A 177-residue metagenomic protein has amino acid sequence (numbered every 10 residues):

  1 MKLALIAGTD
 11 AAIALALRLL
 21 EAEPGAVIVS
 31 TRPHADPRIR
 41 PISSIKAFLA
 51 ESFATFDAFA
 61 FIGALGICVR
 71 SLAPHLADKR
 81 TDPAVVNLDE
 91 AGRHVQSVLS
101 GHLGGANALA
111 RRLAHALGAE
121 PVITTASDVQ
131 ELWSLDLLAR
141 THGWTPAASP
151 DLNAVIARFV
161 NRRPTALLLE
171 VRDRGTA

Functional and structural regions predicted by a protein language model:
M1-K2, P24, T55-A58, R80-A84 (+3 more regions): Short coil/turn connectors at secondary-structure junctions
M1-P33: N-terminal basic/disordered segments at the start of proteins
L5-A14, I62-R70, K79, A91-H94 (+3 more regions): Gly/Ser/Thr-rich loops at beta-strand to alpha-helix junctions that form or flank small-molecule/cofactor-binding
R18-P24, P74-R80, L103, L138-A139 (+1 more regions): Short, solvent-exposed amphipathic alpha-helical segments in soluble enzyme and RNA/protein-processing domains
V27-T31, A60-G63, N87-L88, P121-T125 (+1 more regions): General beta-strand structural signal in soluble alpha/beta enzymes
I28-E51: N-terminal beta-loop-helix "entrance" segment that forms/cooperates in small-molecule cofactor or anionic ligand
L49-F53, A58-N87: Hydrophobic/aromatic-rich, well-ordered segments within soluble, folded domains that form packed cores
G101-A177: Internal alpha/beta core interface subdomains
